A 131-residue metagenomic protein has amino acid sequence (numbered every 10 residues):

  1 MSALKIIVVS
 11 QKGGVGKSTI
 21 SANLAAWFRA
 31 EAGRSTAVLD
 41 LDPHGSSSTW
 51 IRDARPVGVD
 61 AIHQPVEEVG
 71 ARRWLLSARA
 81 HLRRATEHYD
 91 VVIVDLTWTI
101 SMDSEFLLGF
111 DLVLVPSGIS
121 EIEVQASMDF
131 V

Functional and structural regions predicted by a protein language model:
S2-V15, L24-I93, W98-I100: P-loop/Walker-type NTP enzyme "switch/lid" segment
I6, A37, V91-V131: Conserved catalytic-core segment of NTP-binding enzymes
T19-I20: Hydrophobic positions on the alpha1 helix immediately C-terminal to the Walker A/P-loop
